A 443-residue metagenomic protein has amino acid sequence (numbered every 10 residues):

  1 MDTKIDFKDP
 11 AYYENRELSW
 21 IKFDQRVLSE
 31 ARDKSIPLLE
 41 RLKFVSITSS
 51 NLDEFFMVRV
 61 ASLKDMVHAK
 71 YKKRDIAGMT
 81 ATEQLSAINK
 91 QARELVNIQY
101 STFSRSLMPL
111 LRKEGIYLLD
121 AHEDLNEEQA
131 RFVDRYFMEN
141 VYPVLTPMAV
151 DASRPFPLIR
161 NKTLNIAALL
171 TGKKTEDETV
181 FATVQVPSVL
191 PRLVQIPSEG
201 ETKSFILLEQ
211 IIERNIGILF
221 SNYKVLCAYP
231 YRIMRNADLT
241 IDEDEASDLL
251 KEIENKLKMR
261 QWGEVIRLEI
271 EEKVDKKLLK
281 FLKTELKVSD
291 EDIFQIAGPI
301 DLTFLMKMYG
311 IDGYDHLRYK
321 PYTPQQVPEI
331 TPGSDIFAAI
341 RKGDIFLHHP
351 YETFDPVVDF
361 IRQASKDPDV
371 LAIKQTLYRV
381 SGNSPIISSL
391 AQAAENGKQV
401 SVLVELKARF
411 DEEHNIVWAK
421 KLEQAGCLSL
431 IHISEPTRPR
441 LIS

Functional and structural regions predicted by a protein language model:
D2-L371, V380, S384-S389: N-terminal non-catalytic structural scaffold regions of very large proteins
V141-V144, I159, D367-A425: Primarily the HKD phosphodiesterase
D290-F304, T376-Y378, L403-K407, S429-L430 (+1 more regions): A generic structural motif
I431-S443: Single conserved hydrophobic/aromatic residue that forms the stacking wall/gate of nucleotide- or nucleobase-binding
